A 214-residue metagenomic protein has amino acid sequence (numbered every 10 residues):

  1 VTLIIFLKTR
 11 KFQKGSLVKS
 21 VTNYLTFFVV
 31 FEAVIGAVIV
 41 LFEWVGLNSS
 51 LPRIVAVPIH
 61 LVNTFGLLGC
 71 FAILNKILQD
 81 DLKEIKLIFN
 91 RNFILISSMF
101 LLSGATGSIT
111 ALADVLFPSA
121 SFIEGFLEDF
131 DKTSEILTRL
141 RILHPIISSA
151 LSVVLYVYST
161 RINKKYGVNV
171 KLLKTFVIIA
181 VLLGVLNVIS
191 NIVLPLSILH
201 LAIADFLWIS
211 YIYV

Functional and structural regions predicted by a protein language model:
V1-V214: Polytopic transmembrane helical bundles with strong interfacial aromatic enrichment
